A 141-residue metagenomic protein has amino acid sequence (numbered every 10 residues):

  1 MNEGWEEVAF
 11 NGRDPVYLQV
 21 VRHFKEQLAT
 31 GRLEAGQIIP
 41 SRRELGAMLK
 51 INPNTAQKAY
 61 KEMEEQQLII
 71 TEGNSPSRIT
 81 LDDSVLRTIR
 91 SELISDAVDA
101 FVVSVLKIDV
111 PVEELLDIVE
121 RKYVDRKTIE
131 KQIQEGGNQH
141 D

Functional and structural regions predicted by a protein language model:
M1-I38, E44, E92, D96 (+3 more regions): Extreme N-terminal segment that seeds HTH/winged-HTH DNA-binding domains in transcriptional regulators
F24, Y60-K61: Short, hydrophobic-biased segments on the C-terminal half of alpha helices that form "recognition helices"
I38-I39, T71-S84: Short, Lys/Arg-rich nucleic-acid/phosphate-binding segment
I38-L49, M63: A short alpha-helical element within helix-turn-helix/winged-helix DNA-binding domains across DNA-binding proteins
M48, E65-L68, D125: Residue cluster at the C-terminal edge of the helix-turn-helix DNA-binding motif
T80-S95, D99: A surface-exposed regulatory interaction patch that couples sensing to output across bacterial transport/metabolic
